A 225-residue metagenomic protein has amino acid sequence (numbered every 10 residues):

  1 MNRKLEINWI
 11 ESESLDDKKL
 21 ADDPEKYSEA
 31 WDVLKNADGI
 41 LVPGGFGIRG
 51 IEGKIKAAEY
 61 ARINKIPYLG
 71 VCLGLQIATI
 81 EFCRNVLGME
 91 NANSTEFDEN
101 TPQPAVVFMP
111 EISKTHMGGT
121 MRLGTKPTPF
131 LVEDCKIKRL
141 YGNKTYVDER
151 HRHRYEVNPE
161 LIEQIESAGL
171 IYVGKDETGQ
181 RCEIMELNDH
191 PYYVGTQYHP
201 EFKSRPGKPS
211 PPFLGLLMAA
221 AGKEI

Functional and structural regions predicted by a protein language model:
M1-D22, K26-D32, N143, V147-I225: Acyltransferase
K19, M109-H151, E156-L161, E166: Glycine-rich phosphate/pyrophosphate-binding loop and adjacent beta-alpha nucleotide/cofactor-binding cores
V33-P129, D134-K136, P211-A221: Cysteine-nucleophile active-site neighborhood
L41, F46, Y141, Q197-P200: Short, histidine-centered active-site or binding-site loop motifs used for metal coordination, general acid-base
